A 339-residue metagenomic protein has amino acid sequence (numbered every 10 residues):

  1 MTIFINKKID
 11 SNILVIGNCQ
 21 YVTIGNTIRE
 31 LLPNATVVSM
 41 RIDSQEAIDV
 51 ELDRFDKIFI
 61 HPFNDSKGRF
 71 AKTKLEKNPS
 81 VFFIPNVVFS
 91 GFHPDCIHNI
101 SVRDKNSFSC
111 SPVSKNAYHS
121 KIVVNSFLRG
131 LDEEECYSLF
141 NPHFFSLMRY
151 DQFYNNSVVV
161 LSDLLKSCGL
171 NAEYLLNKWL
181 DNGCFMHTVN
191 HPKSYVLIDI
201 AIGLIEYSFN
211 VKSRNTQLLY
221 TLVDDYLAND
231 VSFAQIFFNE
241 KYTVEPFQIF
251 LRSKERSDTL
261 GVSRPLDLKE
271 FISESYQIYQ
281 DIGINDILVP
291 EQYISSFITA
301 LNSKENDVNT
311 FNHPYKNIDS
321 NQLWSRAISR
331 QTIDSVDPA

Functional and structural regions predicted by a protein language model:
M1-A339: Extracellular glycan-modifying ectodomains
